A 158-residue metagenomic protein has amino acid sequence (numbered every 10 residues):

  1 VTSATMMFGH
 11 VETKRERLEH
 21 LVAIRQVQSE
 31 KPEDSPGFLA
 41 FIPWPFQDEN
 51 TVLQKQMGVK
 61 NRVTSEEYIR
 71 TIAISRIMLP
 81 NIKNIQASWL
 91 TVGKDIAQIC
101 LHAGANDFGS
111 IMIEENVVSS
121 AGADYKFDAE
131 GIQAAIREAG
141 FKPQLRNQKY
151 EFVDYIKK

Functional and structural regions predicted by a protein language model:
V1-A4: Radical SAM/AdoMet-radical enzyme domain recognition
M6-G9, F46: Short linear capping/connector segments at secondary-structure termini
F8-I24, L90-T91: Active-site glycine- and acidic-residue-rich loops that bind and position anionic ligands or nucleotide-like cofactors
V22, S29-K158: Auxiliary Fe-S-binding modules of radical SAM enzymes
